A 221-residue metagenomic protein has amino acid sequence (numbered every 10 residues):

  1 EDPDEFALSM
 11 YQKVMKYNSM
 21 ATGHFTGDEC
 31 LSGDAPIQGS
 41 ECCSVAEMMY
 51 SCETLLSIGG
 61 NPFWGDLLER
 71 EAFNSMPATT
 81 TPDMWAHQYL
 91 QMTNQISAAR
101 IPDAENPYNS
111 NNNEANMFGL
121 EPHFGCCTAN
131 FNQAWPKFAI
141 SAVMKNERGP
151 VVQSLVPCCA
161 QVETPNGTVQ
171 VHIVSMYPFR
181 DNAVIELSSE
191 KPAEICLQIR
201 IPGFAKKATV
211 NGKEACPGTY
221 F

Functional and structural regions predicted by a protein language model:
E1-F221: Glycan-recognition and catalytic cores of secretory/periplasmic carbohydrate-active enzymes
